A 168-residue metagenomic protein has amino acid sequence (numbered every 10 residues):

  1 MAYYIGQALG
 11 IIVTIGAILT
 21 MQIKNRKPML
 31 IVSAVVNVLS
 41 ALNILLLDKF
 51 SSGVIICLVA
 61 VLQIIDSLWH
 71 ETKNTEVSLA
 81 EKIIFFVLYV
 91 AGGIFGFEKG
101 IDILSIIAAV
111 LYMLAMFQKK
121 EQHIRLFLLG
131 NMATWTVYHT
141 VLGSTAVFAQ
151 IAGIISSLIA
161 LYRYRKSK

Functional and structural regions predicted by a protein language model:
M1-K168: Alpha-helical membrane-protein topology signature
